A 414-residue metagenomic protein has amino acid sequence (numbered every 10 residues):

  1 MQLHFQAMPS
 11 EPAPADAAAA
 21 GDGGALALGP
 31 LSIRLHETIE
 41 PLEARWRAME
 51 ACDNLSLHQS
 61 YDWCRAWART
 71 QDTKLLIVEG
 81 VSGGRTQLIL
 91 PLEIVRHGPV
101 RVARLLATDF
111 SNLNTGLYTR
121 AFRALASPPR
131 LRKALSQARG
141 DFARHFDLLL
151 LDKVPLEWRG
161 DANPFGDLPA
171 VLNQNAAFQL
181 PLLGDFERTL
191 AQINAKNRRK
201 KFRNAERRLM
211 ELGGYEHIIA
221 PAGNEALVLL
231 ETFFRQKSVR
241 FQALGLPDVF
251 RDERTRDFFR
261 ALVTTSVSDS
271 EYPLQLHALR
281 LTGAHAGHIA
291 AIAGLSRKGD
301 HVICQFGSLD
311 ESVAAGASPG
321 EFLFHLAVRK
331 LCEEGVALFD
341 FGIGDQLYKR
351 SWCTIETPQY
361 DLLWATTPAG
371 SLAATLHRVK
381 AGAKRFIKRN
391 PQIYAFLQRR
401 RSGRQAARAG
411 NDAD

Functional and structural regions predicted by a protein language model:
Q2-H4, E11, L117-A162, A220-P221 (+4 more regions): Intrinsically disordered, low-complexity, positively biased terminal segments
Q2-P30, L156-I193, H301, E333-S402 (+1 more regions): Active-site/acyl-donor-binding loops of N-acyltransferases
L26, T108-F110, L209-G213: Short, flexible turn/loop "capping" segments at secondary-structure junctions
L31-A103, V154-D161, F165-A177, D185 (+2 more regions): A conserved beta-strand-loop-helix scaffold within acyl/acetyltransferase catalytic domains
K74-L75, E79, V95-N173, G299-T357: Acyl-donor binding region in acyl/amide transferases
A107, L131-K133, Q192-R199, H377-G382: Short intrinsically disordered coil segments
R120-A126, E187-N194: Short, polar/flexible loop-turn hinges at active-site or ligand-entry regions and domain interfaces
R144, R198-E211, A381-Q392: Short, cationic low-complexity segments
